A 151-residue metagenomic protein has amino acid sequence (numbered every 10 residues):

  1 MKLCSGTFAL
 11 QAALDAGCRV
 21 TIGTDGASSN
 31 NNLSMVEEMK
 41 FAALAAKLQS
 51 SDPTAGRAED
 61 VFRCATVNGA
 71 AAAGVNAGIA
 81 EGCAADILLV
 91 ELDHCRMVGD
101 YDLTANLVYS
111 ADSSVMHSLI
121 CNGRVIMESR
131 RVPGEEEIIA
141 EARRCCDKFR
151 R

Functional and structural regions predicted by a protein language model:
L3-C4: Helical hairpin unit composed of two closely spaced alpha helices linked by a short loop
T7-Q11, D102-T104: Charged helix-capping and loop-helix junction motifs
L10-H94, V108-D112: His/Asp/Glu-enriched, well-ordered alpha-helical/loop segment that forms or immediately abuts the divalent-metal
R63-R151: Active-site microenvironment of metallo-dependent hydrolases
